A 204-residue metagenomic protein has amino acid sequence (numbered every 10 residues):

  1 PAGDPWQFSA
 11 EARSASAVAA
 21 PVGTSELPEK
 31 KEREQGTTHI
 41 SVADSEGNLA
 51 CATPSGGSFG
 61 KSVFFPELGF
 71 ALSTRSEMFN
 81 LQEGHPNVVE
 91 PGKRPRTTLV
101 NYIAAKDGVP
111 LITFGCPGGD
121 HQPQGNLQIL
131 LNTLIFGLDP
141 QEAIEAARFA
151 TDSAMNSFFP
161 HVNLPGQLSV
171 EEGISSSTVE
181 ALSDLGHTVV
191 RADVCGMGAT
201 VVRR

Functional and structural regions predicted by a protein language model:
P1-S55, E67-L68, D193: Internal maturation/activation junctions in enzymes
P1-V22, K31, N126-P140, A146 (+1 more regions): N-terminal leader/propeptide and maturation segments of large enzyme subunits in energy/redox metabolism and hydrolases
P21, A43-I112, Q128, I135-F136 (+1 more regions): Active-site rim segments in enzyme catalytic domains, especially the processed small/beta chain of N-terminal
Q35, F65-E67, R96-V100, H121 (+3 more regions): Short, solvent-exposed loop/turn segments at the edges of secondary structure
T38-V42, C51, N101-I103, M197-R204: Short beta-strand scaffold segments in enzyme catalytic cores
L49-A50, G57-S62, M78-L81, L111-I112 (+4 more regions): Flexible loop/turn segments at secondary-structure boundaries
V179-D193: Phosphate/diphosphate-binding loops
